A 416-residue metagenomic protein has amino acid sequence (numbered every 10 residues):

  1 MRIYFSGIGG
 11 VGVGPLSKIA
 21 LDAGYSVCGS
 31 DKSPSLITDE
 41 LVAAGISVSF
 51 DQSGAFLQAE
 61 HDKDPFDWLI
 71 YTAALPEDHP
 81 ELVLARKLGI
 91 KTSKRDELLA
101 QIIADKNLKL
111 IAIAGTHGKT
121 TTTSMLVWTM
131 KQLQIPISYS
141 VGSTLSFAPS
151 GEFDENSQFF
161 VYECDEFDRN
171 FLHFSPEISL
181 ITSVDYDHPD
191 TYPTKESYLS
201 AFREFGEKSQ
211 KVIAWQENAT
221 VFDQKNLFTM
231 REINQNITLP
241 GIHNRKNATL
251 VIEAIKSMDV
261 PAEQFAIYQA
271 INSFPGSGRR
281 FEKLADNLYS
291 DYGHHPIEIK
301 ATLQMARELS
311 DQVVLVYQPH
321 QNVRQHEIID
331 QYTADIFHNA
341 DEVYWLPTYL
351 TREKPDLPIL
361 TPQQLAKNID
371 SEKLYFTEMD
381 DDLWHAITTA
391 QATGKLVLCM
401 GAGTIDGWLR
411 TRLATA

Functional and structural regions predicted by a protein language model:
R2, G12, I19, A23 (+2 more regions): Nucleotide phosphate-binding/pyrophosphate-handling subdomain across enzymes that bind or process nucleotide phosphates
I3-I8, M400: Conserved N-terminal Rossmann-fold NAD(P)-binding element of oxidoreductases
I19-Y25, A55-H61, A73, E77-I213 (+2 more regions): Phosphate-binding loop of NTP-binding sites
S26-E40: NAD(P)-binding Rossmann-fold cofactor-contacting core
S26-G29, S138, V314, Y344: Conserved beta-strand positions in the Rossmann-like core of class I SAM-dependent methyltransferases
A43-F50, G89-I90, P176-L180, A219-L239 (+2 more regions): Active-site regions of enzymes building and remodeling cell-envelope glycoconjugates
A44, T333-G394: C-terminal helical cap/extension that packs against the catalytic core of soluble nucleotide-cofactor enzymes
S53-P65, L172, D382-Q391: Short amphipathic alpha-helix with an adjacent loop that forms part of the alpha/beta core around
